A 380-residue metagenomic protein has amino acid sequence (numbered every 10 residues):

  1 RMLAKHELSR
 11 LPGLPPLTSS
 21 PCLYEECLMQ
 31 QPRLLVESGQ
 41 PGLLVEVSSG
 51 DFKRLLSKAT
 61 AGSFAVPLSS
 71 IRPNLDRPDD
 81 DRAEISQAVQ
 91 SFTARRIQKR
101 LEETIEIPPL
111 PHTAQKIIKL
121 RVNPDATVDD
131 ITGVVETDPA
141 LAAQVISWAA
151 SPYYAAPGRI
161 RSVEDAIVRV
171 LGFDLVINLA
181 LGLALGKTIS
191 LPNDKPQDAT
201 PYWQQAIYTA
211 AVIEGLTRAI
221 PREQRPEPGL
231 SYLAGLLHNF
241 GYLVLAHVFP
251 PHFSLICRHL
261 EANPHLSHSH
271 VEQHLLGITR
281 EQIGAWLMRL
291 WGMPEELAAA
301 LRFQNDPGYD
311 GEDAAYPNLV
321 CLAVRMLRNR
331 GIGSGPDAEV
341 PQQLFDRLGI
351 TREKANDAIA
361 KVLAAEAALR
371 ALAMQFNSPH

Functional and structural regions predicted by a protein language model:
R1-A83: Extended, low-hydrophobicity, polar/charged segments
M2-L3, P228, E295-A299, I350-I359: Short, surface-exposed acidic
M2-S9, S70-I71, R302-D306, A358-L363: Short linear loop/turn motifs
S9-R10, R54, A142, G308 (+1 more regions): A broad, structure-centric signal for solvent-exposed, well-ordered loop/edge residues that line or flank functional
L43-L56, T209, S269-T279, Q342-T351: Short secondary-structure transition/capping segments
D51-I71, I213, I278-W286, G349-V362: A short, terminal or domain-edge coil/loop segment
R72-V340, P379: Conserved alpha-helical "signature site" that marks functionally important helical segments or helix/loop junctions
A94, R325, A338, Q342-H380: Terminal helices and disordered tails flanking the catalytic cores of nucleotide-processing hydrolases
